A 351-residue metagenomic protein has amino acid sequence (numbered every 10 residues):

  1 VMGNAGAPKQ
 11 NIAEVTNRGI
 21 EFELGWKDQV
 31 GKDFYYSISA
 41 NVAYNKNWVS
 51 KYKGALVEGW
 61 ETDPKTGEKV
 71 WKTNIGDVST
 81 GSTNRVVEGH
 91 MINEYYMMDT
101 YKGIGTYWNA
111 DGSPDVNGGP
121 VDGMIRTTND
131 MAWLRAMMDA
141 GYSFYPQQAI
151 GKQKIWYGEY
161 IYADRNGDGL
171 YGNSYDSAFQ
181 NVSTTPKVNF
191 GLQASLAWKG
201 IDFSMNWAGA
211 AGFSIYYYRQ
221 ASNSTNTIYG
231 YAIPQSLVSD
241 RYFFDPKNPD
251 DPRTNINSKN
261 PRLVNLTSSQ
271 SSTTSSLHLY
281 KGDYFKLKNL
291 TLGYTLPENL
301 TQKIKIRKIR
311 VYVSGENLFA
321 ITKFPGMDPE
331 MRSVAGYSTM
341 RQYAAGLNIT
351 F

Functional and structural regions predicted by a protein language model:
V1-G6, G19, N166-Y175, P261-S276 (+1 more regions): Flexible, solvent-exposed coil segments and beta strand-coil junctions, predominantly the extracellular/periplasmic
V1-N17, A43, W156, Y160-Y162 (+2 more regions): Small-side-chain secondary-structure face that scaffolds active or pore-lining regions
G6-N11, S177-Q180, S275-L279, E330-A335: Extracellular loop and loop/strand-boundary signature of outer-membrane beta-barrel proteins
Q10-V15, I20, Q29-Q180, R241-N248: Conserved small-residue
R18-D28, Y36-Y44, F190-L196, I201-G209 (+3 more regions): Membrane-embedded beta-strands that build the outer-membrane beta-barrel scaffold
Q29-G31, A43-V49, A210-S214, P297 (+1 more regions): Structural signature of outer-membrane beta-barrel domains
N47-E68, G212-R241, I321-M327: Outer-membrane beta-barrel and related beta-rich outer-membrane complex signature in Gram-negative bacteria
K154-Y157, A210-R310: Extracytoplasmic gating/loop element in the C-terminal half of outer-membrane beta-barrel translocons and assembly
